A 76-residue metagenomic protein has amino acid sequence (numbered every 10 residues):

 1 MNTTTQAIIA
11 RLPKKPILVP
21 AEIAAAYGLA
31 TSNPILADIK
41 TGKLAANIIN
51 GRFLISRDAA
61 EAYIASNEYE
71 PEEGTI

Functional and structural regions predicted by a protein language model:
N2-T3, D58-I76: A short, Lys/Arg-enriched interface patch at domain edges and termini
T3-P34, S66: Polyanion-binding surface elements
T5, E22, L44, R57-D58: N-terminal cationic amphipathic segment used for targeting or macromolecule association
L12, N47-I48, A62: Short stretches within intrinsically disordered, low-complexity N-terminal or propeptide regions
L18, L44-A45, E70: A general structural signal for well-ordered secondary-structure junctions
A26-S56: Major-groove DNA-recognition helix of helix-turn-helix-type DNA-binding domains
